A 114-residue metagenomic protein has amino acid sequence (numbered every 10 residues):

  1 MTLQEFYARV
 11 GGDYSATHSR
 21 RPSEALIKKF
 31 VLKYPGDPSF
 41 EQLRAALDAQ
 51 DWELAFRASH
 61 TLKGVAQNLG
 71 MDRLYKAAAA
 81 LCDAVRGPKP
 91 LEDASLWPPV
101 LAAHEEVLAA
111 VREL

Functional and structural regions predicted by a protein language model:
M1-R57, T61-L114: Two-component system phosphorelay core
